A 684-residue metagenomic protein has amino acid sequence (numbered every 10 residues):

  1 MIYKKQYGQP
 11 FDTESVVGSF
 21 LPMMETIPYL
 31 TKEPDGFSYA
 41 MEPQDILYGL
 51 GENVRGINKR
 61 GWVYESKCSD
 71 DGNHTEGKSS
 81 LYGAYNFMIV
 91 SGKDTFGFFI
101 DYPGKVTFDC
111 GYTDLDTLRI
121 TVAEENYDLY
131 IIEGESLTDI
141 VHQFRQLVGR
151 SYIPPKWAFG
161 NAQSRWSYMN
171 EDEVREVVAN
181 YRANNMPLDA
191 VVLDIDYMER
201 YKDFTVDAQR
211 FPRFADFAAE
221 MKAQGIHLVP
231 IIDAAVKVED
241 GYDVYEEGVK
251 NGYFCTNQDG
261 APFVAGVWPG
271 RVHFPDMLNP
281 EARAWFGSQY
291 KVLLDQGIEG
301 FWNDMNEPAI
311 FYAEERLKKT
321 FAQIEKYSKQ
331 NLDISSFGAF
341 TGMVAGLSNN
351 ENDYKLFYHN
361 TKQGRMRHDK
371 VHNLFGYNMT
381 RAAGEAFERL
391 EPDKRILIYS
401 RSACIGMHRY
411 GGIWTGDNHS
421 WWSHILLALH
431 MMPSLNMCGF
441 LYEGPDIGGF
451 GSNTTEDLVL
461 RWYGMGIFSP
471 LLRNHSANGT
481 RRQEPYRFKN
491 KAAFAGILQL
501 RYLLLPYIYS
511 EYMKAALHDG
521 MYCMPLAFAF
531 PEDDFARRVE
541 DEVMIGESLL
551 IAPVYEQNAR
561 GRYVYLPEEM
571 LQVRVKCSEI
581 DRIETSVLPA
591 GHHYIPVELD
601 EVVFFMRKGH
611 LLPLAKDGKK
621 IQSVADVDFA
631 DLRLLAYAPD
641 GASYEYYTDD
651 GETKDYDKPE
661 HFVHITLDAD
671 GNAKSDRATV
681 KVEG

Functional and structural regions predicted by a protein language model:
M1-P155, R165-W166, E171, V178-A183 (+5 more regions): Catalytic and substrate-binding clefts that recognize carbohydrates or anionic sugar/phosphate headgroups
M41, L50, S91, F99-Y102 (+12 more regions): Glycine-rich, histidine-containing beta strand-loop boundary motifs that form or position
Y64-C68, L81-A84, R175, R283 (+3 more regions): Short, hydrophobic/amphipathic alpha-helical packing segments that form internal helix faces or helix-helix interfaces
N73, L374-F375, T380-I396, S402-I413 (+3 more regions): Catalytic core of carbohydrate-active enzymes
Y82-N86, K93-T95, P103, N126 (+9 more regions): Extracellular structured ligand-interaction cores
I89-D94, N257-D259, P567-E568: Short acidic-glycine loop/turn motifs at beta-strand connectors
R150-S164, A261-F274: N-terminal small/glycine-rich loop or linker at the start of catalytic domains across soluble metabolic enzymes
P187-F494, A529-F530: Aromatic- and carboxylate-enriched substrate-binding clefts and catalytic-loop regions of carbohydrate-active enzymes
